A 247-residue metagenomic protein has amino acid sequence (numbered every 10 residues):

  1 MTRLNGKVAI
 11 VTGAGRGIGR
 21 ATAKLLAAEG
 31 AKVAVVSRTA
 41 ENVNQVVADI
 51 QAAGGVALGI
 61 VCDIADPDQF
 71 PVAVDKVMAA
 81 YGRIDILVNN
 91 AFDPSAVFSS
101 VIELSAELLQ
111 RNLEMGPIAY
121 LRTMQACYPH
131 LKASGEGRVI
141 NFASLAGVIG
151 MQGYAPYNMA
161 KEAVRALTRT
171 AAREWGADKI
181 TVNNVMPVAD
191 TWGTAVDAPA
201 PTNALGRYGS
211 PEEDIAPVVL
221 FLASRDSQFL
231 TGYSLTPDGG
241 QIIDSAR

Functional and structural regions predicted by a protein language model:
V8, G13-G17: Conserved glycine-rich cofactor-binding loop
P71, D93-Q110, A133, G153-P156 (+2 more regions): Conserved mid-core segment of classical short-chain dehydrogenase/reductases
G82, E136, P211-P237, I242: C-terminal substrate-recognition "lid" of short-chain dehydrogenase/reductases
F98, I149, T202, T231-R247: Short C-terminal tail/terminal secondary-structure segment of NAD(P)H-dependent dehydrogenase/reductase domains
I102-L121, V139-I140, V164: Catalytic Tyr-X3-Lys loop
M124, A160, T168: Active-site helix of classical SDR
P129, R173-A177, Q228: Alpha-helical segment proximal to the catalytic Tyr-Lys
S144: Residue(s) in the substrate-gating loop at a strand-loop-helix junction that position the organic substrate next
